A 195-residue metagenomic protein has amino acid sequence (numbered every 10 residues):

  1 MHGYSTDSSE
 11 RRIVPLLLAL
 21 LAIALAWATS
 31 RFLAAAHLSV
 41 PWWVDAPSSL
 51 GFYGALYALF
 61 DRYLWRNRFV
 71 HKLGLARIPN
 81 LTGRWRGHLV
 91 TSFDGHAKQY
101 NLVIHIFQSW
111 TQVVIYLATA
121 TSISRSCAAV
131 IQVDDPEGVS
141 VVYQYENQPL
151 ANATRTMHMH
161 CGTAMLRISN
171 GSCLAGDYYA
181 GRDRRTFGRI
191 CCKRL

Functional and structural regions predicted by a protein language model:
M1-N80, T91-S92, R194-L195: Amphipathic/hydrophobic helical signal segments and adjacent flexible N-terminal regions that mediate secretion
H2-T6, H71-L195: Central antiparallel beta-sheet cores of small beta-barrel/beta-sandwich binding domains
